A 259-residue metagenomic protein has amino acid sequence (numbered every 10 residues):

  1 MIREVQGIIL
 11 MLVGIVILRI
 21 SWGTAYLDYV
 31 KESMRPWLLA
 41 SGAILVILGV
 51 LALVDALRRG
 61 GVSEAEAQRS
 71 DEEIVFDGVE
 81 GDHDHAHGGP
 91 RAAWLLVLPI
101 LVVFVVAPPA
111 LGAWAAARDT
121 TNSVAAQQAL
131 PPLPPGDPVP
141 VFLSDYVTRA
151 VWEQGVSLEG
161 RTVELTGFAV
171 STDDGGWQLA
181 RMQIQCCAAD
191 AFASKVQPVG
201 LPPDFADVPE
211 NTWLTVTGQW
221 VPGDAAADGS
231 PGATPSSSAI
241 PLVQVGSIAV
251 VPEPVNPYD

Functional and structural regions predicted by a protein language model:
M1-D259: OB-fold and OB-like single-stranded nucleic-acid-recognition modules and their adjacent interaction interfaces
